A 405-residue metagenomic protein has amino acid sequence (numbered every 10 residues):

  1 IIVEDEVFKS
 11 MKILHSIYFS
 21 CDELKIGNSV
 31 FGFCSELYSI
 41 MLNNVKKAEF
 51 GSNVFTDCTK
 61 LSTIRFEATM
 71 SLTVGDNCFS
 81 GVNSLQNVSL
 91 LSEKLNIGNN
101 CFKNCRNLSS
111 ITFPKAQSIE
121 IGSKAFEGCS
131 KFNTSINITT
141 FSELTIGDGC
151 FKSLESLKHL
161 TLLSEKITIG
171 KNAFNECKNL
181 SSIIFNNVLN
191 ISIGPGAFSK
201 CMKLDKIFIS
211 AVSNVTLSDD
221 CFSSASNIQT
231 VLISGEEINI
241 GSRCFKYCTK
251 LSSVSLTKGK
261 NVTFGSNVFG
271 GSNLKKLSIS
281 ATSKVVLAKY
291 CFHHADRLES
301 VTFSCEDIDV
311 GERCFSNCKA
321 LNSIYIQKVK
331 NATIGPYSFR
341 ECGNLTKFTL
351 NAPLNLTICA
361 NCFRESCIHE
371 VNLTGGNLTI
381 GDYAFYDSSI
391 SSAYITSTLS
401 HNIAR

Functional and structural regions predicted by a protein language model:
I1-I2, K12-K25, S35-E49, T59-T73 (+14 more regions): Structural signature of tandem-repeat unit edges
D5-V7, N28-G32, S52-V54, D76-C78 (+14 more regions): Consensus positions within tandem repeat domains that build extended binding/scaffold surfaces
